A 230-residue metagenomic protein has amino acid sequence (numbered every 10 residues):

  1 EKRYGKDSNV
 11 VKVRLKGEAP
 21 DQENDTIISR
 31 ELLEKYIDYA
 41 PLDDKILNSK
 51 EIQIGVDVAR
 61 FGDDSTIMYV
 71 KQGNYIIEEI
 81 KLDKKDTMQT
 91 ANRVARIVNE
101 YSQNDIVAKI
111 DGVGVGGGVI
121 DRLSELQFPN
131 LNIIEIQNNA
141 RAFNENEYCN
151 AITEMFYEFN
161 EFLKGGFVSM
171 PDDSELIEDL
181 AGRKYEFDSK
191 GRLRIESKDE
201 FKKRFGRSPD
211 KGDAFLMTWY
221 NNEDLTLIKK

Functional and structural regions predicted by a protein language model:
E1-V56, V70, F187: ATPase catalytic-site recognition across NTP-hydrolyzing enzymes
V11, L15, F159, A214: A residue-level signal for conserved active-site and pocket-lining positions in enzyme catalytic cores
Y36-I46, N92-E100, N104, G206 (+2 more regions): C-terminal regions of RecA-like/P-loop NTPase motor modules
S49, R60-I67: Short, flexible loop/turn motifs enriched in small residues
D57-A59, V113: Anionic group-transfer/hydrolysis microenvironments
I67-G73: Short conserved beta-strand segments at catalytic cores or DNA/RNA-binding microdomains of nucleic-acid binding
N74-R192: Mg2+-dependent endonuclease catalytic cores in nucleic-acid-processing enzymes, primarily RNase H-like
I80-K81, E175-I177, A181-K230: Acidic two-metal-ion nuclease catalytic site recognized across multiple nuclease folds, prominently DnaQ/RNase D-T
